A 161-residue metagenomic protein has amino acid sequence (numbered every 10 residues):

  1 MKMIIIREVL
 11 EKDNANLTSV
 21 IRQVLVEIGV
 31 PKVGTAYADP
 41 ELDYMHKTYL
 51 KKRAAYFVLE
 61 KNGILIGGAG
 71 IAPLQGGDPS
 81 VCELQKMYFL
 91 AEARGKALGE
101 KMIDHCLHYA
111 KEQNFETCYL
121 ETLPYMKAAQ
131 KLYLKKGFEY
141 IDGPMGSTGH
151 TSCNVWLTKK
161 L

Functional and structural regions predicted by a protein language model:
I4, E8-Q85, L90-A91, I103-H105 (+3 more regions): Acetyl-CoA-dependent GNAT
P79, A97, A128: Residues that form or flank phosphate/diphosphate-binding pockets in enzymes that use nucleotide phosphates
L90-E92, K96, P124-Y125: Active-site acidic-Proline motif in GNAT/NAT acetyltransferases
K96, E112-E116: Short coil/turn segments at alpha/beta junctions that flank glycine-rich nucleotide-binding fingerprints
E116-Y119, L123-L161: C-terminal "cap" of GNAT-fold acetyltransferases
